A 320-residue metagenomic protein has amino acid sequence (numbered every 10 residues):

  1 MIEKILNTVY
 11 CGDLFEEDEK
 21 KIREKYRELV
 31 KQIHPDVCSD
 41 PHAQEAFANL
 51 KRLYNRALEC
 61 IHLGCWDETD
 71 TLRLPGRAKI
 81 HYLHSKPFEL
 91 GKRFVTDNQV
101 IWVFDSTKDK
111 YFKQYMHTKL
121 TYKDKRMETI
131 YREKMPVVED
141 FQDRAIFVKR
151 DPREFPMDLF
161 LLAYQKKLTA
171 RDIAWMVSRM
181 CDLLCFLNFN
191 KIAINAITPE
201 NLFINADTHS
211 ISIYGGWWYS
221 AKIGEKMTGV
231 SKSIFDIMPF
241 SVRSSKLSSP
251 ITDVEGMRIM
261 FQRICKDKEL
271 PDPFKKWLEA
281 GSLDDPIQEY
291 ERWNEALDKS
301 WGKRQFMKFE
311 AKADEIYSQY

Functional and structural regions predicted by a protein language model:
M1-V37, N49-D67, T71-R73: N-terminal J-domain/J-like co-chaperone modules of DnaJ/Hsp40 proteins
Q44-A48: Short, charged, amphipathic alpha-helical segments
D67-S85: A short, low-complexity linker immediately N-terminal to eukaryotic Hanks-type protein kinase catalytic domains
K79-P136: ATP-binding glycine-rich loop module of kinase domains
E133-A174: Conserved structural core of kinase catalytic domains
R171-L183: Conserved alphaE helix
L184-A206, I213: Catalytic-loop of the protein kinase fold
S210-D298, G302, A313-Y320: C-lobe/activation-segment region of protein kinase-like
